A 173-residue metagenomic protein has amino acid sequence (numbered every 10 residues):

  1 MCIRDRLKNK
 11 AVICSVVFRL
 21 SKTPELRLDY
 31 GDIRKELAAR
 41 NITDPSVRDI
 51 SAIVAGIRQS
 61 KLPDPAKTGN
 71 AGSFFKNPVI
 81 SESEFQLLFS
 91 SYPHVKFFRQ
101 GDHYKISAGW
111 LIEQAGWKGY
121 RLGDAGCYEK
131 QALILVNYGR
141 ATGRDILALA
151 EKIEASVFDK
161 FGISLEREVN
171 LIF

Functional and structural regions predicted by a protein language model:
R4-V136, R140-R144, K160, S164-F173: Phosphate/pyrophosphate- and phosphate-bearing ligand-binding catalytic cores of soluble enzymes
